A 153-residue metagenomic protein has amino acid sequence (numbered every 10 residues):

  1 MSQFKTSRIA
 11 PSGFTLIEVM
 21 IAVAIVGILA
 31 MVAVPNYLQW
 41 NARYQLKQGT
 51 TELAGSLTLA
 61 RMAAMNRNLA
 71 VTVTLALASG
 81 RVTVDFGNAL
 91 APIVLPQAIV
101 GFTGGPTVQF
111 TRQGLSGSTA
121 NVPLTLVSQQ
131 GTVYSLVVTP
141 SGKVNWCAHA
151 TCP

Functional and structural regions predicted by a protein language model:
M1-R8, M20, I28-P153: N-terminal helix-rich module
S12-A24: N-terminal signal-anchor/signal peptide hydrophobic helix marking the start of the first transmembrane segment
